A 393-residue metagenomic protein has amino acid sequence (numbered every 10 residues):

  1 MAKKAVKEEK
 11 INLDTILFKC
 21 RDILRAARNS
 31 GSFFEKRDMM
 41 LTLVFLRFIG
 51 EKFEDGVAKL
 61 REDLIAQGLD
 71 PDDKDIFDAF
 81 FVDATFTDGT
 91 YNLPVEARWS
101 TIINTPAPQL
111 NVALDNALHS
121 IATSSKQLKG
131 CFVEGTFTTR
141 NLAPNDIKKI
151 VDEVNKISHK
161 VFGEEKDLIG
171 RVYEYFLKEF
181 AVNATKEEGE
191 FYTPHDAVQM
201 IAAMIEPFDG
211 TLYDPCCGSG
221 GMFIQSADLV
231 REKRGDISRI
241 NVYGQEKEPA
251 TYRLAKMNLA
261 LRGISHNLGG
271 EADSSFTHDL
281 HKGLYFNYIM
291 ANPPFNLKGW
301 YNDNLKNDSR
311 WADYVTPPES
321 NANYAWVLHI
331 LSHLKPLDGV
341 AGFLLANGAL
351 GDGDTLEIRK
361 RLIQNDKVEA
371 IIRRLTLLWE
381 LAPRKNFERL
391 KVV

Functional and structural regions predicted by a protein language model:
M1-F208, N267, E271-L280, R373-L377: Non-catalytic, mostly N-terminal accessory regions of nucleic-acid modification and defense proteins
N12, K247, A322: Soluble or luminal CAZymes and related metallo-dependent hydrolases
I16, L168, M222, K247 (+3 more regions): Generic hydrophobic secondary-structure packing signal
K19, S32-F48, I201, Y252 (+2 more regions): Conserved Class I SAM-dependent methyltransferase catalytic core
E187-A291, N296-W300, L305-D313, L345-G348 (+1 more regions): Conserved S-adenosyl-L-methionine
R234, H281-K282, H333-P336, A382: Conserved catalytic network of the ASCE P-loop NTPase/AAA+ motor domain
G283, N287, P383-V393: Short, surface-exposed amphipathic charged segments that create phosphate/polyanion-binding patches used for binding
